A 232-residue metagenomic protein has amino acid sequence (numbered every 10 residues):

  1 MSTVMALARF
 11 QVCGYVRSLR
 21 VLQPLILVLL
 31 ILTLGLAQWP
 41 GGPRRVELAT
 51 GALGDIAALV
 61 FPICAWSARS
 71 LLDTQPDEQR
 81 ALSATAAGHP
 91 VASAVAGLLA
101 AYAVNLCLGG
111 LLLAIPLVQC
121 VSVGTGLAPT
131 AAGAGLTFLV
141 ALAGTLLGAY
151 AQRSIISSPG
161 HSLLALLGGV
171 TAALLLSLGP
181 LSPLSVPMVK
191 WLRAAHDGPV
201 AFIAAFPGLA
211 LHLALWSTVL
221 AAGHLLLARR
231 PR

Functional and structural regions predicted by a protein language model:
M1-L25, G148, R229-R232: Aromatic- and glycine-rich beta-strand/loop motifs that create alpha-glucan
V12-L30, L59-W66, A92-Y102, L174-G179: Alpha-helical transmembrane segments of integral membrane proteins, especially early/N-terminal helices
G14, T74, L117-V121, R153 (+1 more regions): Transmembrane helix-loop junction
L22-I26, I56, T130-G135, L164-A165 (+1 more regions): Hydrophobic alpha-helical transmembrane segments
L32-C64, G97-A165: Secretory targeting signals
L34, W39-E47, G51, I156 (+1 more regions): Terminal transmembrane helical anchor/hairpin motif
V60-R69, A141-L146, H212-H224: Hydrophobic cores of alpha-helical transmembrane segments in multi-pass inner/ER membrane proteins, independent
S67-A103: Helix-loop-helix units of permease transmembrane domains in multi-pass membrane transporters, especially ABC
